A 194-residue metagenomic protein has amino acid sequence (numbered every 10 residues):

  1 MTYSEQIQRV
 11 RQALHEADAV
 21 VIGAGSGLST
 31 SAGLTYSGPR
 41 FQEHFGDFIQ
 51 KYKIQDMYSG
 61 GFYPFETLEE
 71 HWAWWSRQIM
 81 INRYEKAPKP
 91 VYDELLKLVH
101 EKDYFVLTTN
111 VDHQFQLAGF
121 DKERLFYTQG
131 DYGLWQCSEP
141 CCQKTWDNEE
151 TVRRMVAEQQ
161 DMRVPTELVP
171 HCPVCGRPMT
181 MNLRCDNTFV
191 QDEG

Functional and structural regions predicted by a protein language model:
M1-G194: Conserved catalytic alpha/beta core of Sir2/sirtuin-type deacylases, generalized to analogous enzyme cores that bind
